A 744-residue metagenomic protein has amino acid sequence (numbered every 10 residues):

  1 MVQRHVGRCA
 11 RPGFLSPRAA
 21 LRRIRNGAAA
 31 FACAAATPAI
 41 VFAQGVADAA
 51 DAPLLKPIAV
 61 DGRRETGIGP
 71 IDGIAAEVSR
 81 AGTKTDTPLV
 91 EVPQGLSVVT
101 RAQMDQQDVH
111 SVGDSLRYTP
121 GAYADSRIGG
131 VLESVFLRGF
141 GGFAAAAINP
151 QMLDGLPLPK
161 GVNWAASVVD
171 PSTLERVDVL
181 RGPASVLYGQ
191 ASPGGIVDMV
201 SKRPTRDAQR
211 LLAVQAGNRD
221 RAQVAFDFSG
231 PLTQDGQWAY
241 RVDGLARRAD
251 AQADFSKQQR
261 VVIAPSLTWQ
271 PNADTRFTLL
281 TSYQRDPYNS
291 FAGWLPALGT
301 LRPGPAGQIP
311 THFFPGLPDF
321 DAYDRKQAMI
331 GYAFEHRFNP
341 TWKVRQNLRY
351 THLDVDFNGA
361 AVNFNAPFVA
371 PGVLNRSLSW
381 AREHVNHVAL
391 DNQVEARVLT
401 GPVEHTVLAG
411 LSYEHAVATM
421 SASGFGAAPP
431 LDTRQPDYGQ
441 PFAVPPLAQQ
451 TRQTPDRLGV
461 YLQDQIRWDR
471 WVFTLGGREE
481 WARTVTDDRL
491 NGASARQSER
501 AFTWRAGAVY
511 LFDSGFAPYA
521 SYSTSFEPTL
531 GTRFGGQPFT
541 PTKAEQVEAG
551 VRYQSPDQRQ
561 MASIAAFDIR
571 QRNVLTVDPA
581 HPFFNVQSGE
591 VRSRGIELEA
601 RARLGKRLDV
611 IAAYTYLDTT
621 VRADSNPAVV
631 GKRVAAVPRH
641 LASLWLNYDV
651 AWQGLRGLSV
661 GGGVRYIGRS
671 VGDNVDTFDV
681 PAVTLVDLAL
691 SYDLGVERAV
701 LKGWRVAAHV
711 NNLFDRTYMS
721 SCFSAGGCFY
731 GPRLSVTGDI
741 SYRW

Functional and structural regions predicted by a protein language model:
V98-R101, Q106, R117-Y118, S134-P183: Periplasmic plug
K160, S172-E175, V186-P265, P271-T275 (+3 more regions): Outer-membrane beta-barrel translocator/receptor signature
R247-A251, I263-Q270, D274-R337, V355-V385 (+3 more regions): Acidic/polar loop-and-plug regions of large Gram-negative outer-membrane beta-barrel proteins
T268-N272, V385, E404-A416, T451-Q571: Structural signature of Gram-negative outer-membrane beta-barrels, strongest in the C-terminal barrel of TonB-dependent
P287-T300, V417-M420, R483, A508-Y553 (+5 more regions): Surface-exposed extracellular loop regions of Gram-negative outer-membrane beta-barrel proteins, predominantly
A333-R337, K343-R349, L353-A361, P518 (+2 more regions): Membrane-embedded beta-barrel scaffold of Gram-negative outer-membrane proteins
V407, A520, V547, A635-W744: Conserved C-terminal beta-signal and adjacent last beta-strands/turns of outer-membrane beta-barrel proteins
R470, D568, Q587-D673, T717 (+1 more regions): Gram-negative outer-membrane beta-barrel transporters
